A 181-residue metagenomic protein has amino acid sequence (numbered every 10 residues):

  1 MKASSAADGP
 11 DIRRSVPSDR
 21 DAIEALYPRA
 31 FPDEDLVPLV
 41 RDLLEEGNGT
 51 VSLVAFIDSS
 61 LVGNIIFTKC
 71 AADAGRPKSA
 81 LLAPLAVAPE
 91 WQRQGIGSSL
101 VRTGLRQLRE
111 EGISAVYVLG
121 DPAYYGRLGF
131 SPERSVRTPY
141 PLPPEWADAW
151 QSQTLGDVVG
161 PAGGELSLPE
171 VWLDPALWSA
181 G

Functional and structural regions predicted by a protein language model:
K2-L39, E46-L61, W150-Q151, G156-G181: Short amphipathic alpha-helix that is part of the acyltransferase structural core
E34, L44, I96-S99: Recognition helices and adjacent regulatory flanks at domain boundaries
L43-G47, P141-P143: A short beta-turn/loop motif at secondary-structure boundaries
S52-V54, S60-A71, K78-A86: Conserved beta-strand in the GNAT
D73-G75, L142, V158-V159: Short glycine/serine/proline-enriched coil/turn segments at secondary-structure junctions
L82, V87, R93-R106, V118: Conserved acetyl-CoA-binding loop-helix of GNAT-fold acetyltransferases
R93-Q94, S98, P143-L155: Accessory recognition modules or surfaces
E110-S114, L119-W146: Conserved active-site alpha-helix within GNAT-family acetyltransferase domains
